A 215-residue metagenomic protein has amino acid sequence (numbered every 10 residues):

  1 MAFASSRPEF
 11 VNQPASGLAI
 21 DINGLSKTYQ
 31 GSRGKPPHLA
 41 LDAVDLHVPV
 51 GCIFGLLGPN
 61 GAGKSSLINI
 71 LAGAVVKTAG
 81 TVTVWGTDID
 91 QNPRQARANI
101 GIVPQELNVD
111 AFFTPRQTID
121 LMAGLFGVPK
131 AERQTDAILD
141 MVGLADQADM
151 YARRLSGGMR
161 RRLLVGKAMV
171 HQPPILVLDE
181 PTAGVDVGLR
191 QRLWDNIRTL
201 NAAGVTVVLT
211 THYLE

Functional and structural regions predicted by a protein language model:
A72: Helix-to-loop junction immediately C-terminal to a conserved catalytic motif
G80-D88, A96: Conserved ABC transporter NBD signature motif
D120, G124-Q147: Conserved ABC ATPase "signature" region
Y151-L155: Conserved ABC ATPase signature
Q172: Conserved catalytic motifs of ABC-family nucleotide-binding domains
L176-D179: Catalytic Walker B motif of ABC-type/P-loop ATPase nucleotide-binding domains
